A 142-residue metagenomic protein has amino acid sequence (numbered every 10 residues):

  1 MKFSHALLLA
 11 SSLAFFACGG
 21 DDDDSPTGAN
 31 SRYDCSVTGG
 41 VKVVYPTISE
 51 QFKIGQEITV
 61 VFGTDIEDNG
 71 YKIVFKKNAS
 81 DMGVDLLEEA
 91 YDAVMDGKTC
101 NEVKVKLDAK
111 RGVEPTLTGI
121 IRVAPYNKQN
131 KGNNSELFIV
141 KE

Functional and structural regions predicted by a protein language model:
K2-L9: Sec-dependent signal peptide recognition, specifically the positively charged N-region followed immediately by
S11-S12, G28: Residue-level signal for mature regions of secreted extracellular proteins and peptides
F15-A17: C-terminal motif of bacterial Sec signal peptides marking the signal peptidase cleavage site
D21-E142: Extended, solvent-exposed regions of the mature portions of secreted/cell-surface glycoproteins
